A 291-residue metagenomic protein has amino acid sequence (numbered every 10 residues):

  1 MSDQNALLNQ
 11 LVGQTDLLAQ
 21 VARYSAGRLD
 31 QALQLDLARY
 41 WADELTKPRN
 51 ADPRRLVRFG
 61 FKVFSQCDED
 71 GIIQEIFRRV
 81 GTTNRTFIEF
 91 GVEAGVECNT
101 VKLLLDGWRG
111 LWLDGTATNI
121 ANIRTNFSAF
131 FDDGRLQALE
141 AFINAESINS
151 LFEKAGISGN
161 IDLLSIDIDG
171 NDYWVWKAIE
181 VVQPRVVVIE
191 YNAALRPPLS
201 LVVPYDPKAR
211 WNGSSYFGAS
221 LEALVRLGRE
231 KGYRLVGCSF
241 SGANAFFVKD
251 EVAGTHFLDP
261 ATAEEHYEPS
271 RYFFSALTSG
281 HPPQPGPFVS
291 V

Functional and structural regions predicted by a protein language model:
M1-E44: Extended alpha-helical segments
L18, A32-G81, I88, V96 (+3 more regions): Rossmann-like AdoMet/SAM-dependent catalytic core
V57-K154, L163-I166, A193-R196: SAM cofactor-binding core of SAM-dependent methyltransferases, primarily the Rossmann-like beta-alpha-beta module
D106-G107, V182-Q183, K231: Short, structured coil segments at secondary-structure junctions
G134-Q137, W174-R210: A short alpha/beta connector and helix-capping loop motif
I148-S158, K177-E180: Short amphipathic alpha-helix with an adjacent loop that forms part of the alpha/beta core around
G159-S165, V186: Short SAM/SAH-binding signature in class I
S165-V175: Active-site glycine- and acidic-residue-rich loops that bind and position anionic ligands or nucleotide-like cofactors
